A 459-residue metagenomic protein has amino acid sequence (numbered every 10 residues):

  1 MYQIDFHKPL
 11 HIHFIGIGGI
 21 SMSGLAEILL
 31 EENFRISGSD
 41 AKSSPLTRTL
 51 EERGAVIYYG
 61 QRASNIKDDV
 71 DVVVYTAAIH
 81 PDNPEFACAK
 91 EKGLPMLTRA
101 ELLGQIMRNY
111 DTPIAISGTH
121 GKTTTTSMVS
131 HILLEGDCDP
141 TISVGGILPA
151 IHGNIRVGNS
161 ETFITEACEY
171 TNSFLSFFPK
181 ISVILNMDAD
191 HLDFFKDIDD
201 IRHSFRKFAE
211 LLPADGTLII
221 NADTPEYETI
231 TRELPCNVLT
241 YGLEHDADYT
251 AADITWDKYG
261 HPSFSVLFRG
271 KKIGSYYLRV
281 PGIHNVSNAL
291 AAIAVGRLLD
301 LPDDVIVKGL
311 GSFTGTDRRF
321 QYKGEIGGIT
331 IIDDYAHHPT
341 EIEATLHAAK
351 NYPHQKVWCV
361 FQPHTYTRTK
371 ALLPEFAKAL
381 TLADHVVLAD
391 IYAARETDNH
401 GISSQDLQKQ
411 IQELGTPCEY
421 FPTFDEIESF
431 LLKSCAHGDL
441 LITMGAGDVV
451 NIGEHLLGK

Functional and structural regions predicted by a protein language model:
Y2-H13, S21, L25-E32, Y110 (+3 more regions): Nucleotide phosphate-binding/pyrophosphate-handling subdomain across enzymes that bind or process nucleotide phosphates
D5-F6, I28-F34, E51, S64-D68 (+5 more regions): Phosphate-binding loop of NTP-binding sites
I12-F14, V73, I114, P140 (+3 more regions): Conserved hydrophobic helix-helix packing surfaces used for dimerization/oligomerization
I12-I17, M444: Conserved N-terminal Rossmann-fold NAD(P)-binding element of oxidoreductases
R35-T49: NAD(P)-binding Rossmann-fold cofactor-contacting core
S39-D40, Y58-Q61, L97-G104, S143-G146 (+4 more regions): Beta-strand->loop->alpha-helix junctions that form or flank phosphate-binding loops in nucleotide-handling enzymes
D68-V72, E161, H437-D439: Short acidic/histidine-rich motifs immediately flanking catalytic phosphotransfer sites in two-component signaling
G260, A377-H437: C-terminal helical cap/extension that packs against the catalytic core of soluble nucleotide-cofactor enzymes
